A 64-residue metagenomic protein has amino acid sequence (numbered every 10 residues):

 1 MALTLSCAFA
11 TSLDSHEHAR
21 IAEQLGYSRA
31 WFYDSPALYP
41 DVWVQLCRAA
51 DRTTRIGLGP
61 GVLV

Functional and structural regions predicted by a protein language model:
M1-P60: N-terminal beta1-alpha1-beta2 module of alpha/beta enzyme domains
V62-V64: Helix-loop segments that flank and shape redox-cofactor active sites
